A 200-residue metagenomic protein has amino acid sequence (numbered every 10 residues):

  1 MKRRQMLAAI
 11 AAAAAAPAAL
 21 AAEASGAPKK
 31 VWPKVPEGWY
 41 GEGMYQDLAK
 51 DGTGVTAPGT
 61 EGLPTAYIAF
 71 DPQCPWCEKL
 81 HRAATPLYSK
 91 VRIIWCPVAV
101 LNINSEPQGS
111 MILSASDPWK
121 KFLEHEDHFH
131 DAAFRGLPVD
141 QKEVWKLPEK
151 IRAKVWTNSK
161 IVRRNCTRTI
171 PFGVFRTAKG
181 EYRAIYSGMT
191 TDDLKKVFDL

Functional and structural regions predicted by a protein language model:
K2-Q5: Bacterial N-terminal signal peptides that target proteins for export
L7-A9, A13-A16, L20-N104, K142 (+2 more regions): Extracytoplasmic thiol/disulfide redox context detector
N102-D193: Thiol/selenol-based redox catalytic cores and closely related redox-interacting motifs
